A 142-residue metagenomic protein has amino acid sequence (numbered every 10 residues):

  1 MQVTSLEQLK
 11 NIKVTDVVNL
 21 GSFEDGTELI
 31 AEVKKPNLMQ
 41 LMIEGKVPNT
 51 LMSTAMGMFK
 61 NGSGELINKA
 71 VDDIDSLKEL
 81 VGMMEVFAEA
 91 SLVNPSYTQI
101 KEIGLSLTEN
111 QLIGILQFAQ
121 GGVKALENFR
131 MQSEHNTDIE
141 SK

Functional and structural regions predicted by a protein language model:
M1-V14: Extended acidic low-complexity intrinsically disordered regions
Q8, G21-F23, G82: Generic marker of residues within folded, mature protein domains
V14-G26: Short acidic-hydrophobic surface loop/beta-edge motif
D25-K142: Short, surface-exposed, charged amphipathic helix/loop patches that serve as local interaction elements
